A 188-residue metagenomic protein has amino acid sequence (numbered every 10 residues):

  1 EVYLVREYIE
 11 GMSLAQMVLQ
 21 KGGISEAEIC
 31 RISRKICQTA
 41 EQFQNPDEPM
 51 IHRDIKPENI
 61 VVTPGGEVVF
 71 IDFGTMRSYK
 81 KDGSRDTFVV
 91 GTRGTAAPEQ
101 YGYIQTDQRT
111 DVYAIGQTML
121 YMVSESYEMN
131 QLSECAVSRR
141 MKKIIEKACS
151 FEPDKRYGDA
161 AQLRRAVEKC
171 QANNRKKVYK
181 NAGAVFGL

Functional and structural regions predicted by a protein language model:
E1-S13: Conserved short submotifs of the Hanks-type protein kinase catalytic core that shape the nucleotide-binding pocket
L14-I24: AlphaC helix of the protein kinase catalytic domain
Q44-V62: Catalytic-loop of the protein kinase fold
R85-E99: Conserved activation segment of eukaryotic-like protein kinases, specifically the C-terminal portion of the activation
A136-F151: Conserved C-terminal C-lobe helix
R156: Conserved HRD-motif arginine in the catalytic loop of eukaryotic-like protein kinases
